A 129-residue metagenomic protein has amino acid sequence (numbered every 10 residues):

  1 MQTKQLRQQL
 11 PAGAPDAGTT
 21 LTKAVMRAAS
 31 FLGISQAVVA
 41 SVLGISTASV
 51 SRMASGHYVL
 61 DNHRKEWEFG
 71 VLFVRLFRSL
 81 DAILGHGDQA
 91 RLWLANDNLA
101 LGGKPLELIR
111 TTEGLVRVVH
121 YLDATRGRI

Functional and structural regions predicted by a protein language model:
M1-I129: Non-transmembrane "mature" sequence context
